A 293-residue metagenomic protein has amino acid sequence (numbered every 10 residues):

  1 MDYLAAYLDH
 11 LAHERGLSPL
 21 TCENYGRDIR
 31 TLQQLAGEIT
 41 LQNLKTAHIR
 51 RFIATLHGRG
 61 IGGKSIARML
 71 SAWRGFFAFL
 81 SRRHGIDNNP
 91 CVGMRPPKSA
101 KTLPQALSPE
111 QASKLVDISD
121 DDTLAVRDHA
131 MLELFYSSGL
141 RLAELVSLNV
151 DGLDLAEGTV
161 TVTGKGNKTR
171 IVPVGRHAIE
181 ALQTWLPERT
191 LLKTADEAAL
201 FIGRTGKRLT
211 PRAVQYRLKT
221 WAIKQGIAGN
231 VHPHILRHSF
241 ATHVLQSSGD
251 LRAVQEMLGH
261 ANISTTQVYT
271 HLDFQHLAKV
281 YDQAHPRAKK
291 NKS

Functional and structural regions predicted by a protein language model:
M1-S293: Conserved catalytic core of the tyrosine transesterase superfamily
